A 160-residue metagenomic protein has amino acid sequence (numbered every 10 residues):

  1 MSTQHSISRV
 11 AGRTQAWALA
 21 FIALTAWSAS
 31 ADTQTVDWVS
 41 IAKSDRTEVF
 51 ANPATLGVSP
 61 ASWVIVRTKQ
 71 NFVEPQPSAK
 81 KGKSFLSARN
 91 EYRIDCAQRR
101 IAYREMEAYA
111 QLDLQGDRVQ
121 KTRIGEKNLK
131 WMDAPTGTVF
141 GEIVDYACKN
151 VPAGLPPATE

Functional and structural regions predicted by a protein language model:
T3-W17: Bacterial N-terminal signal peptides that target proteins for export
I7, L24-A29: Short N-terminal alpha-helical targeting/association segments
Q15-A26: Bacterial N-terminal signal peptides
A29-R89, D95-E160: N-terminal secretory-pathway/extracellular module detecting exported/lumenal segments and adjacent signal-anchor/first
